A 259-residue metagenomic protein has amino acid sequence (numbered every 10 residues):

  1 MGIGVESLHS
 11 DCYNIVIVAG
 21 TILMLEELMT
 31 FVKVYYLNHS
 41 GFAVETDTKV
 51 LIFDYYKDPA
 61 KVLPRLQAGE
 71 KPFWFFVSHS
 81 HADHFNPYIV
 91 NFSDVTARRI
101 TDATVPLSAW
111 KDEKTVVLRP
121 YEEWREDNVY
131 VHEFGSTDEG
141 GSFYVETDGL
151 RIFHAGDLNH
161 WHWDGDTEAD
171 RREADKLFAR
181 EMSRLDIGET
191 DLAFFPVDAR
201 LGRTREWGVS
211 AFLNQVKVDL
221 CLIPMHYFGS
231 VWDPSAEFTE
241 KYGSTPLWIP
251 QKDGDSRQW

Functional and structural regions predicted by a protein language model:
E6-T48, E237, K241-S244, K252-D255: Zn-dependent metallo-beta-lactamase
L25-E26, G41-S80, P87-N91, L158-I187: Pre-active-site segment of Zn-dependent metallo-hydrolases
L25-M29, A97-I152, S244-W259: Metallo-beta-lactamase
V34-S40, E113-W124, E139, R205-W259: Binuclear metal-ion centers of metallo-dependent hydrolases, dominated by the metallo-beta-lactamase
I52-Y55, K71-D83, I100-A103, F153-G156 (+2 more regions): Active-site neighborhood of phospho(di)ester-bond hydrolases with catalytic His/Asp-centered motifs
D58-K61, S80-F85, P106-A109, E139-G141 (+3 more regions): Active-site environment of divalent metal-dependent phosphoester hydrolases
V62-W124: Active-site HxH/HxHxD metal-binding segment of metal-dependent hydrolases
T137-Q215: Active-site-proximal loop/helix segments of hydrolase catalytic cores
